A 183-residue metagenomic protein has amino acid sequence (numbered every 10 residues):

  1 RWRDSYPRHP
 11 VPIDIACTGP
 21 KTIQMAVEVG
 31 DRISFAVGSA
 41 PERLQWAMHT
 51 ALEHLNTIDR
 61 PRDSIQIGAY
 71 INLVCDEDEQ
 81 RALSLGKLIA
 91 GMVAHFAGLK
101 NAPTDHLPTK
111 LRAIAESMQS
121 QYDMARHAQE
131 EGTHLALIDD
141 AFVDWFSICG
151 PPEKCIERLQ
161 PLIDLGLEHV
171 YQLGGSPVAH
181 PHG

Functional and structural regions predicted by a protein language model:
R1-D4, L44-P161: An alpha-helical appendage that flanks or caps ligand/catalytic pockets
R8-P12: A local structural motif
I13-A16, D31-F35, I65-N72, V170-L173: Hydrophobic faces of well-ordered beta-strands that scaffold small-molecule active sites in alpha/beta enzyme cores
D14-L55: Loop-centered beta-sheet repeat module
T22, C75-D78, A179-P181: Short catalytic/ligand-binding loop motif for oxyanion handling, primarily in non-cytosolic enzymes, centered on
E28-V29, L165-L167: Structural motif
V37-P41, P108, Q172-H182: Glycine-rich, proline-tolerant flexible connector loops at the mouths of alpha/beta enzymes
H95-L99, E168-G175: Bilobed periplasmic-binding protein-like "clamshell/Venus-flytrap" ligand-binding domains
